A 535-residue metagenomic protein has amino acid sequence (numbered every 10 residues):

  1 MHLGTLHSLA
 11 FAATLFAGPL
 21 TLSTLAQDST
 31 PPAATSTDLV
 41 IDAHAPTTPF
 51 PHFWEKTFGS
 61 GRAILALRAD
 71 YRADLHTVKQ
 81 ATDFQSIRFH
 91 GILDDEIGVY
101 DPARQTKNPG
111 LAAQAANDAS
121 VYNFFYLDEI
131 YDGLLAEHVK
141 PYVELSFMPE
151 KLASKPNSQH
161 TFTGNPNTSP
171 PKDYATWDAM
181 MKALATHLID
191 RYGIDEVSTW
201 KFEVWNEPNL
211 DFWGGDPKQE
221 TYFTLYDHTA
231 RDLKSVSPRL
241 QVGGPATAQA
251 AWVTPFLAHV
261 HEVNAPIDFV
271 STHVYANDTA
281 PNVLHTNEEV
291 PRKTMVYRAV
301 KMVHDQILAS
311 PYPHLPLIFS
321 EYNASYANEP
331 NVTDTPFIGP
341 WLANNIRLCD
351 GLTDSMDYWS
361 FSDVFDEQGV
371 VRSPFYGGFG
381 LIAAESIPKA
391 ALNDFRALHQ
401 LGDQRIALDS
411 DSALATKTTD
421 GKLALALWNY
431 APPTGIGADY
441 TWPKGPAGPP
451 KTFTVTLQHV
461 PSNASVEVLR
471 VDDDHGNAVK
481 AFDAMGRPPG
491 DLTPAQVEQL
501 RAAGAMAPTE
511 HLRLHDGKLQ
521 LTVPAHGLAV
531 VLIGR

Functional and structural regions predicted by a protein language model:
H7-S23: Bacterial N-terminal signal peptides
Q27-Q85, A525, R535: Mature N-terminal, pre-catalytic/accessory segment of carbohydrate-active enzymes
H44, L65-K79, H187, W252-V260 (+1 more regions): Short, acidic/polar
T57, L134, L184, F202 (+9 more regions): Conserved, mostly hydrophobic/aromatic
D74, N277-P330, N345, D354-D363 (+1 more regions): Glycoside hydrolase catalytic-domain groove-lining segments
T82-P291, M302: Substrate-binding cleft and catalytic face of glycoside hydrolase catalytic domains, especially the flexible beta-alpha
F319-P443, D472, N477: Aromatic/acidic polysaccharide-binding cleft in carbohydrate-active enzymes
W428-R535: C-terminal beta-sandwich/jelly-roll accessory domains of carbohydrate-active enzymes
